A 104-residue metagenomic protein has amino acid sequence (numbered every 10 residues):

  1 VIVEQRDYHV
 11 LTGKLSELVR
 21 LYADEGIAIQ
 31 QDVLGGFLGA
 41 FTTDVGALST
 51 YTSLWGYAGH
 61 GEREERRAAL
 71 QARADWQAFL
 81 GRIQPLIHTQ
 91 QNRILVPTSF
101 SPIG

Functional and structural regions predicted by a protein language model:
I2-R6, L18, Q30, T50-W55: Short, structured motif recognition centered on aromatic/hydrophobic residues
H9, R66-L70, P85: Sequence-pattern detector for short linear motifs and compositional/periodic biases rather than a specific fold
L11, V33-T52, A58, D75-G104: Glycine-rich beta-strand-turn "strand-cap" elements at beta-sheet edges
K14-G39, Q71: Short amphipathic alpha-helical segments
Y22, R67, L80: Short, flexible helix/strand-to-coil boundary loops that buttress conserved ligand/catalytic motifs in alpha/beta
W55, R66, L70, V96: Extended interaction regions within the primary functional domain
